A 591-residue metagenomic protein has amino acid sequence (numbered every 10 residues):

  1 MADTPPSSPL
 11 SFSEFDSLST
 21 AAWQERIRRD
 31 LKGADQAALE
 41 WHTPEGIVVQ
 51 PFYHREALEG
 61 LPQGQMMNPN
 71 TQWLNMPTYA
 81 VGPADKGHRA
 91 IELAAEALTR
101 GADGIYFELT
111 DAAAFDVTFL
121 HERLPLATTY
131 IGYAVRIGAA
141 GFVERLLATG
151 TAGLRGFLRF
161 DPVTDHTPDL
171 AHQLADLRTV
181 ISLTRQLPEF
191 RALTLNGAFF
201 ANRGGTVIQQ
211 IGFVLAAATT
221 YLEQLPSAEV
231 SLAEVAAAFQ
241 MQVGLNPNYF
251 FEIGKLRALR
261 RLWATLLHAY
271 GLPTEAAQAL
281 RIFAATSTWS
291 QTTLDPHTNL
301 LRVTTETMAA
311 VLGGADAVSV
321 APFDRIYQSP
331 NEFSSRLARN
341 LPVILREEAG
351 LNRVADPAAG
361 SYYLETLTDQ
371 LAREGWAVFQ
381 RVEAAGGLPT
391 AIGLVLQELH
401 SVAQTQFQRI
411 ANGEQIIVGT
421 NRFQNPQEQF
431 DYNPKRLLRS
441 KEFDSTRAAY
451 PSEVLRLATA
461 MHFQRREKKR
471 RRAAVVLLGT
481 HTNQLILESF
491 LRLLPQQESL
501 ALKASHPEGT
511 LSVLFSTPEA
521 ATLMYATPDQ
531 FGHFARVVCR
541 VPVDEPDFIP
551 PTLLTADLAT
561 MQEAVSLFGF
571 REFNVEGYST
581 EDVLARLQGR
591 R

Functional and structural regions predicted by a protein language model:
M1-P6, E348-N352: Short, compositionally biased low-complexity segments
A2-N248, A279, V311, A317 (+3 more regions): Catalytic alpha/beta active-site cores
P5-L18, A34-W41, I47-Q63, D316 (+2 more regions): Intrinsic disorder at enzyme termini
D30-A34, H297-E306, K469-R472: Short, hydrophobic/aliphatic alpha-helical segments
D35, V180, A269-Y270, R302-E306 (+1 more regions): Glycine-rich, charged/polar anion/phosphate-binding loops that engage phosphate groups from diverse ligands
A37-L39, S227-A238, A269-A279, E348-A358 (+3 more regions): Flexible, glycine/charged-enriched surface loops at secondary-structure junctions
Q240-P426, D431-P434, E563, F568-N574 (+1 more regions): Active-site capping/gating regions of soluble enzymes
S290, P322, I326-Q328, A349-P357 (+7 more regions): N-terminal glycine-/lysine-enriched basic segments
